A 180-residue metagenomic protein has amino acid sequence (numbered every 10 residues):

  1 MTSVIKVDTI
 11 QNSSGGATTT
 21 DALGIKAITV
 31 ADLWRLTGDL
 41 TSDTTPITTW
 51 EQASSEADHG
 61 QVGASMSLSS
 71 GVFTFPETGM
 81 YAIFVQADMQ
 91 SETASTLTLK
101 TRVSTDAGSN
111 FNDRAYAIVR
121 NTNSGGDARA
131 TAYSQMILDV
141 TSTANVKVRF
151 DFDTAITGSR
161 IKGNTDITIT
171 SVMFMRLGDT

Functional and structural regions predicted by a protein language model:
T2-V7, N12-S13, I25-T180: Extracellular jelly-roll beta-sandwich "head" domains, especially the C-terminal globular C1q domain
A17-I25: Short, surface-exposed terminal/edge motifs of secreted or surface/virion proteins that either
